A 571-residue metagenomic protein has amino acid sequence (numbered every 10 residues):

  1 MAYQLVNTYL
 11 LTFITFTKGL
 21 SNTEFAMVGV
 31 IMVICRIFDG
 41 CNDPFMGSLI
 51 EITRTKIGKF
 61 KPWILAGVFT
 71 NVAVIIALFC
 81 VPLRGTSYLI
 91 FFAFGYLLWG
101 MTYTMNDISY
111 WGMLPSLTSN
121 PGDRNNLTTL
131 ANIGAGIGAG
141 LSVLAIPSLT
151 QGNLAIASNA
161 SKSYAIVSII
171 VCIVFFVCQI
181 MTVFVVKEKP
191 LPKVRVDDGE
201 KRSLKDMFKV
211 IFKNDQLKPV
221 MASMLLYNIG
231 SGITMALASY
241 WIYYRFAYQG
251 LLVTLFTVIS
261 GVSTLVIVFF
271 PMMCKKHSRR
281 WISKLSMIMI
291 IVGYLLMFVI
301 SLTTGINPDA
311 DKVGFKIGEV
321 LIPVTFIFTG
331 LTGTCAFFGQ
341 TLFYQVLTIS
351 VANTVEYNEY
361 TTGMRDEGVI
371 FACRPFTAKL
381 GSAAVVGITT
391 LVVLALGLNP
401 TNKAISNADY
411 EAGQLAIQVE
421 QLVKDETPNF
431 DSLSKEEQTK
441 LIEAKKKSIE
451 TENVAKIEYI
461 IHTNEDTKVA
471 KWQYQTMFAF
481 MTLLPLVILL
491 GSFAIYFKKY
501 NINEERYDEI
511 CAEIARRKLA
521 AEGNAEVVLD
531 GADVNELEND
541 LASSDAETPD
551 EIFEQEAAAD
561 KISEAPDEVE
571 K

Functional and structural regions predicted by a protein language model:
M1-E536, D540: Membrane-embedded alpha-helical bundles of multi-pass transporters/translocases, especially carrier/permease families
N535-K571: Intrinsically disordered, low-complexity cytosolic terminal tails
